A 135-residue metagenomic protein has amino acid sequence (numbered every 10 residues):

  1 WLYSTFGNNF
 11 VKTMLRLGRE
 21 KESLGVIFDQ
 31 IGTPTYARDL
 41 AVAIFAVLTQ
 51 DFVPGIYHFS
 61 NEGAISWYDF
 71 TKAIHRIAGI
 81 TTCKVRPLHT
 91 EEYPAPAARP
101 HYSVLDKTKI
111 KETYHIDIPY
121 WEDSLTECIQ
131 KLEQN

Functional and structural regions predicted by a protein language model:
W1-G32, R38-D39, F45: NAD(P)-dependent short-chain dehydrogenase/reductase
L2, I27-G32, H58, E62 (+2 more regions): Conserved short-loop catalytic and cofactor-binding motifs
K12, R16, V42-A46, K72 (+3 more regions): Generic alpha-helical structural context detector
G18-E22, L48-D51, A78, Y114 (+1 more regions): A general structural signal marking secondary-structure boundaries and capping sites
R38, F45, P54-G55, E133: Catalytic phosphate/metal-binding cores of nucleic-acid and nucleotide-processing enzymes, i.e., regions that mediate
A43, Q50-A97: Mid/C-terminal beta-alpha module of Rossmann-like enzyme folds, strongest in SDR-family dehydrogenases/epimerases
S66-K72, H89-N135: Conserved C-terminal active-site "lid" loop/helix of NAD(P)H-dependent oxidoreductases that clamps the redox cofactor
